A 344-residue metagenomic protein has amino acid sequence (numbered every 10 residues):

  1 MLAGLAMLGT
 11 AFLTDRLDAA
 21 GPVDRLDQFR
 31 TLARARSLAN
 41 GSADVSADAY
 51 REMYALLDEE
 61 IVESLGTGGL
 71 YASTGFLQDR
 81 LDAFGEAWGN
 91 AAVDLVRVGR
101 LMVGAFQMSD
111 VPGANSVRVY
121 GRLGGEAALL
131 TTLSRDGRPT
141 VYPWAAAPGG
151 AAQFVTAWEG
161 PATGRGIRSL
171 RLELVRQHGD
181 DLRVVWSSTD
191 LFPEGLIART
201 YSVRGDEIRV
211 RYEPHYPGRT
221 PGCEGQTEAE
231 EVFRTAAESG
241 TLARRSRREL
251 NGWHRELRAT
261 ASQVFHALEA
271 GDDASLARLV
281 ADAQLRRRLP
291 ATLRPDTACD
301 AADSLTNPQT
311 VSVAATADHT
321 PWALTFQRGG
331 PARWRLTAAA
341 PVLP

Functional and structural regions predicted by a protein language model:
M1-L65, L170-P344: Acidic, small-residue rich beta-repeat scaffolds with periodic aromatic anchors
N40-A105: Post-signal peptide N-terminal segment of secreted/secretory-pathway proteins
T67-L81, Q107, G113-R122, A127-T131 (+2 more regions): Feature marking well-ordered beta-strand scaffolds used for ligand recognition
G75-W88, L133-W144, L191-A198, R255-E256: Repeat-based blade/solenoid architectures
G85-G99, Y142-G150, Y201-R204: Structural signature of eukaryotic scaffold interfaces centered on beta-propeller domains
R100-S109, A151-P161, D206-H215: Short beta-strand elements that form the blades of beta-propeller/WD-repeat-like and other beta-sheet-rich scaffold
F106-V111, P161-R168, R219-G225: Short consensus segments that form the blades of beta-propeller domains, in both extracellular/periplasmic
V119-P143, L170-F192: Extracellular C-terminal loop/segment signatures of secreted glycoproteins
